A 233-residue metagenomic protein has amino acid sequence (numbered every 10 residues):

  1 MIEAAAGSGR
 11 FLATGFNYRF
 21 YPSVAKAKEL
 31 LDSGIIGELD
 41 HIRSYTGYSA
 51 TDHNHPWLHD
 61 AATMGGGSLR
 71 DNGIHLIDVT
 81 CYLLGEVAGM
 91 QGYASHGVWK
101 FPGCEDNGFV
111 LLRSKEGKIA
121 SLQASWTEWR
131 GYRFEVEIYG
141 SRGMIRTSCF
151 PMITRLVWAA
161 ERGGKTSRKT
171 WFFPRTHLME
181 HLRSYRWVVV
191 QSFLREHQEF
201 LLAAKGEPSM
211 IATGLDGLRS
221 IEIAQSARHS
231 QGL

Functional and structural regions predicted by a protein language model:
M1, A27, S226-A227: Aromatic/hydrophobic pocket-lining residues that form π-stacking "cages" and hydrophobic walls in ligand
M1-F11: Rossmann-fold NAD(P)-binding glycine/threonine-rich loop
G7, K115, A160, Y185 (+1 more regions): C-terminal helix-rich "cap/oligomerization" subdomain common to oxidoreductases
R10, Y18-P102, F109: Predominantly a Rossmann-like dinucleotide-binding segment in NAD(P)-dependent oxidoreductases
H41-T46, M144-H177: Mobile, glycine-enriched helix-loop/loop "lid" segments at the mouths of ligand-binding/catalytic clefts that gate
M64-R70, R183-Q191: A short glycine-threonine-serine/GTX helix/turn-capping micro-motif
D78-T154, A159, V190, L194-E207: Contiguous beta-strand/loop segments that form the cofactor/metal-binding neighborhood of enzyme cores
